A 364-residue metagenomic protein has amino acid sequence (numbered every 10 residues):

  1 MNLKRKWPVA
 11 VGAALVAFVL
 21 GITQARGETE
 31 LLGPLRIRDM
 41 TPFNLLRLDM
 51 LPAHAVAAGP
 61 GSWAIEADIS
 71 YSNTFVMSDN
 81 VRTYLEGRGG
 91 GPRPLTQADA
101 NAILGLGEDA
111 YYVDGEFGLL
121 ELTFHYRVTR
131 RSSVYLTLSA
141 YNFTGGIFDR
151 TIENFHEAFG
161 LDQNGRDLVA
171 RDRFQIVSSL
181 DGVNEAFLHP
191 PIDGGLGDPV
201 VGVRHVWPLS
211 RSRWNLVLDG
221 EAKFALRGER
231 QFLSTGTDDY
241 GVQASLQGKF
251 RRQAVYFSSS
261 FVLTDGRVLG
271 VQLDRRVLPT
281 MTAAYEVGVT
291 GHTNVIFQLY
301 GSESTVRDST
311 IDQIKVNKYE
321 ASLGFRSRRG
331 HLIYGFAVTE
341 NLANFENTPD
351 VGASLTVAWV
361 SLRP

Functional and structural regions predicted by a protein language model:
T23-Q97, R363-P364: Outer-membrane beta-barrel biogenesis signature
P52, I65-A67, L122-Y126, L136 (+9 more regions): Residues on the lipid-exposed face of transmembrane beta-strands in outer-membrane beta-barrel proteins
P60, T129-R131, Y141, P208-R211 (+4 more regions): Outer-membrane beta-barrel channels and translocator barrels
G61-W63, A67-V76, L233-V306: Detector for outer-membrane/organellar transmembrane beta-barrel domains, recognizing the amphipathic beta-strand
I69-F75, L138-T144, D198, W207 (+7 more regions): Transmembrane beta-strands of outer-membrane beta-barrel pores
E86-R88, E157-E185, Q272-P364: Outer membrane beta-barrel transmembrane domains
E108, Y112-G118, P190-G197, S234-D238 (+3 more regions): Short sequence motifs at beta-strands and strand-loop junctions characteristic of Gram-negative outer-membrane
S139-R275, D312: Outer-membrane pore/translocation modules
